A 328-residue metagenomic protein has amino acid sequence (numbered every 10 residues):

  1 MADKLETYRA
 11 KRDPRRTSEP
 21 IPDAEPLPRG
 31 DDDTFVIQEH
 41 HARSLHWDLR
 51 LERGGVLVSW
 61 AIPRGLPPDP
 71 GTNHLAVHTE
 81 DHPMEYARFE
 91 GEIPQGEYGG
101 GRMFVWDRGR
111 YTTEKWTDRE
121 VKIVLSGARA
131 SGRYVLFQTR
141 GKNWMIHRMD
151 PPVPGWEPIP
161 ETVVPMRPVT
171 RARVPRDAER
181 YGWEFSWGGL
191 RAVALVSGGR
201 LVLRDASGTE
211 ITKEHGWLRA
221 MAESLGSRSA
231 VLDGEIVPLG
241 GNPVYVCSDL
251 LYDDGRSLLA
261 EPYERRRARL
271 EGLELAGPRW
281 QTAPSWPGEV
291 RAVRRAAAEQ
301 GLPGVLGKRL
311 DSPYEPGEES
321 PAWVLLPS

Functional and structural regions predicted by a protein language model:
M1-S328: Catalytic cores of nucleic-acid ligases and guanylyltransferases
